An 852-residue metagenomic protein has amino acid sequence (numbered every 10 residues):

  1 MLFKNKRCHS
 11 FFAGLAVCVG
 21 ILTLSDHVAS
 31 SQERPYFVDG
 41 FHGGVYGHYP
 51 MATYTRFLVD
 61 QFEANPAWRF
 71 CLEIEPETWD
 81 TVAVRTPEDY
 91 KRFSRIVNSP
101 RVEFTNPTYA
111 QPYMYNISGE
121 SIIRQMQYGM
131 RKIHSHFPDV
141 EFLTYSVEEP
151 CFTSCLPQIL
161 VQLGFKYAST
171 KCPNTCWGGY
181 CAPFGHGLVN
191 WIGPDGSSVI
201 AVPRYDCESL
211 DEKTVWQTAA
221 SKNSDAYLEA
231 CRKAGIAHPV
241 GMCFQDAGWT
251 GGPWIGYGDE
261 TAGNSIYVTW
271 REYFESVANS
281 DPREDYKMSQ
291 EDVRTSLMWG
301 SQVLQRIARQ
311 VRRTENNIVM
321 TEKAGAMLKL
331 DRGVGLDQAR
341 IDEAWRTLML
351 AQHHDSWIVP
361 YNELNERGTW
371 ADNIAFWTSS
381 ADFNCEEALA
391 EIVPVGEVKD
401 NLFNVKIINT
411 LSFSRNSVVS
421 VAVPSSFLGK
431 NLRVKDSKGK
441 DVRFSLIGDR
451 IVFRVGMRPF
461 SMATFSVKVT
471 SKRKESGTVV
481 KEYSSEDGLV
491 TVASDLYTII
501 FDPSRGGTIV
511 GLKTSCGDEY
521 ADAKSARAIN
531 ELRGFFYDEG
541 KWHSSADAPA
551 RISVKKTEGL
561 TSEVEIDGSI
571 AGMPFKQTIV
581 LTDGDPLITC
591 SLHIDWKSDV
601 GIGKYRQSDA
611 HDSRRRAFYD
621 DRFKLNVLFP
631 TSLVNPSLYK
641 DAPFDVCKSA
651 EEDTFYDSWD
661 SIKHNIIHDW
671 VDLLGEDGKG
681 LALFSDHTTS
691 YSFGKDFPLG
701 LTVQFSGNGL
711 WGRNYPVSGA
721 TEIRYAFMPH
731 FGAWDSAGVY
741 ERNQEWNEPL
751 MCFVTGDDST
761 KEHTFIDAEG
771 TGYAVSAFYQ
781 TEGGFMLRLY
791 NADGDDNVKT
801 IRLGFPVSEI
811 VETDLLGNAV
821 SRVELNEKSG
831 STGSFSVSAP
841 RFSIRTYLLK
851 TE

Functional and structural regions predicted by a protein language model:
L2-L15: Bacterial N-terminal signal peptides that target proteins for export
A13-T23: Bacterial N-terminal signal peptides
Q32-R124, I133-S135, Q162-K166, E343: N-terminal catalytic cores of secreted or lumenal carbohydrate-active enzymes
E33-Y49, G185-K399, T410, S437 (+4 more regions): Active-site and substrate-binding clefts of carbohydrate-active enzymes
D89-P107, P157-G185, V189-S197: Acidic, His- and aromatic-enriched active-site or binding-groove loops in soluble protein domains that engage sugars
P112-S135, Y205-C231, S562: Alpha-helical scaffold elements lining the catalytic groove of polysaccharide deacetylases
H136-F184, W249-Y257, T261: Catalytic domains of cell-wall/extracellular-matrix polysaccharide-remodeling enzymes, centered on de-N-acetylation
L156-I159, Q217, A390, P394-E852: C-terminal (or distal) subdomains of carbohydrate-active enzymes
